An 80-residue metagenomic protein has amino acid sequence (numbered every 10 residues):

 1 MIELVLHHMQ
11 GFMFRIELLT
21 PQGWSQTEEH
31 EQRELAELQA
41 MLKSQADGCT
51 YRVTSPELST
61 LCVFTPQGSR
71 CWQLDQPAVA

Functional and structural regions predicted by a protein language model:
I2-Q26, S55: Short aromatic-glycine-(Arg/Gly/Cys) micro-motifs in beta-strand/loop hairpins
V5-L6, E28, Q45, Q73: Intrinsically disordered, low-complexity peptide-like regions
H8-M9, E31, G48, Q76: Short linear motifs in intrinsically disordered/low-complexity regions
F14-I16, Q26, Q32, V53 (+2 more regions): Intrinsically disordered, low-complexity regions enriched in small/polar residues
T20, H30-S55: A short, charged, amphipathic alpha-helix used as a generic interaction element across diverse proteins
G23-E29, S59-V63: Surface-exposed loop/edge segments in extracytoplasmic proteins
Q45-A80: Short, mixed-charge low-complexity intrinsically disordered segments
